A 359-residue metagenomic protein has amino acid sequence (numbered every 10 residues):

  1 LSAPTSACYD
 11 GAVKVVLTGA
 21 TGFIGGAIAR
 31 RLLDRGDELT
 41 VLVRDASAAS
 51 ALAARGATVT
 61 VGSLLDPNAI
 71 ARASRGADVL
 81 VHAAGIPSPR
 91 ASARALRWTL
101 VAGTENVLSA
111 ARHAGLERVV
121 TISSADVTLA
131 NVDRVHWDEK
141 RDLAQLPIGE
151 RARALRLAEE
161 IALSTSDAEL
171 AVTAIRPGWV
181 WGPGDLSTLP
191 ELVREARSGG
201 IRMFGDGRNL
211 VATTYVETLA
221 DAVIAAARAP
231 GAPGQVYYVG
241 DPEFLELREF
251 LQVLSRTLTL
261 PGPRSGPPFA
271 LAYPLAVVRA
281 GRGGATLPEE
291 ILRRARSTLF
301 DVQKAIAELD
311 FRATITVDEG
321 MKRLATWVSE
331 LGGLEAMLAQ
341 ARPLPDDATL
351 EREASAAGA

Functional and structural regions predicted by a protein language model:
V15-R35: N-terminal Rossmann NAD(P)H-binding glycine-rich loop of SDR-like oxidoreductase domains
S47-A53, A57-A102, N106, A110: NAD(P)H-binding glycine-rich loop region in Rossmannoid oxidoreductase-like domains and their noncatalytic homologs
S92, L143-L146, R194-T214, T218: A conserved pocket-lining segment of Rossmann-fold NAD(P)-dependent short-chain dehydrogenase/reductase
R97-T104, L108, V120, R151-L155 (+1 more regions): Short alpha-helix in the Rossmann-fold core of NAD(P)-dependent oxidoreductases
E105-E150: Conserved Rossmann-fold NAD(P)-dependent oxidoreductase catalytic core, especially the SDR/UDP-sugar
D133-V180, I201-F204: Catalytic helix-loop patch of NAD(P)-dependent Rossmann-fold dehydrogenases
R153-L157, D185-P190, G205-A227, G234-Y238: Substrate-positioning beta->alpha
A225-T286, V302, M321-A325, G332-P345 (+1 more regions): Mid/C-terminal beta-alpha module of Rossmann-like enzyme folds, strongest in SDR-family dehydrogenases/epimerases
